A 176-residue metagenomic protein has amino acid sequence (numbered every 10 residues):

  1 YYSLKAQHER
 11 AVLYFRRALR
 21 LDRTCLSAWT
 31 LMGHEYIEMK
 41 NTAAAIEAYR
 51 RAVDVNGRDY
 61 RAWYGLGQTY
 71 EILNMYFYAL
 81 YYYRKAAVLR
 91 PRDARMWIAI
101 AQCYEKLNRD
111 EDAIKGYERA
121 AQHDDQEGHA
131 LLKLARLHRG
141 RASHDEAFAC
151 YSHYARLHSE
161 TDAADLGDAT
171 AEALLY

Functional and structural regions predicted by a protein language model:
Y1, E35, T69, C103 (+2 more regions): Residue-level signature for tetratricopeptide repeat
L21, V55, L89, H123 (+1 more regions): Structural marker of alpha-solenoid helical repeat scaffolds
L26-S27, Y60-R61, A94-R95, G128-H129 (+3 more regions): Helix-start (N-cap) detector for alpha-helical repeat units in TPR-like alpha-solenoids, especially tetratricopeptide
